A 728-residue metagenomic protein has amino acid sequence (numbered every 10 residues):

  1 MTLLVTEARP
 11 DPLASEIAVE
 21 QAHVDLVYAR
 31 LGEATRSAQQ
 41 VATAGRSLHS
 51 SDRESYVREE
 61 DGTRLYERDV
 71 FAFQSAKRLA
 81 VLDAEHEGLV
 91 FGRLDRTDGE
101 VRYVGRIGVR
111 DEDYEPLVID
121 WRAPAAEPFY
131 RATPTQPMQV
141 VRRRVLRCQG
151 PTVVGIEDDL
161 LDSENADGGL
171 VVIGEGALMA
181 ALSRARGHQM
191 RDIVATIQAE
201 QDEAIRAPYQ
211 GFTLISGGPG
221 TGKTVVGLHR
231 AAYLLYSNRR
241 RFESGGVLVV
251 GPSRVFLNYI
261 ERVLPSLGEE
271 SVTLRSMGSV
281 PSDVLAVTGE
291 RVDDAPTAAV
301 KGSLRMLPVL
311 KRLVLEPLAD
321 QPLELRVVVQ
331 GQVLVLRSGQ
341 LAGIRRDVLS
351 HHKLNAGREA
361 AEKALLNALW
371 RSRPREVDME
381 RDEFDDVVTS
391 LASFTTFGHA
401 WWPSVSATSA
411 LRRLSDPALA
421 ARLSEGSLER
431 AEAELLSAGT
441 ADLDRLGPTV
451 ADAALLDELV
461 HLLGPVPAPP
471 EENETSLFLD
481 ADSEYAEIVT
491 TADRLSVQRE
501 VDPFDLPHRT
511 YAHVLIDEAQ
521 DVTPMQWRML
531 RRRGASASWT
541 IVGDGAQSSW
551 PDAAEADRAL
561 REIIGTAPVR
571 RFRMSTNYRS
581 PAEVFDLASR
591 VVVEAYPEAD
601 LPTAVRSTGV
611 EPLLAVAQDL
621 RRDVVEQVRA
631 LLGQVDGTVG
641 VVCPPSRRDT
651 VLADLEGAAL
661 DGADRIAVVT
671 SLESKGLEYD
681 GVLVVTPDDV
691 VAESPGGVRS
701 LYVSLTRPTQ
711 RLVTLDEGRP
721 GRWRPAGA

Functional and structural regions predicted by a protein language model:
M1-V194, Q198-E203, F478-L479, A728: Extended, charged low-complexity regulatory segments
T2-P10, A14-R46, S50, Q149 (+7 more regions): P-loop NTPase Walker
D25, A29, G88-F91, R191 (+10 more regions): Non-catalytic, well-ordered alpha-helical scaffold segments
A80-H86, R93-R96, Q136-M138, R144-R147 (+8 more regions): A general structural signal for short secondary-structure junctions and capping/turn motifs
R93-D95, G155, L214, T408-A410 (+2 more regions): A structural signal for short, well-ordered beta-strand segments and their strand-loop junctions that often border
R110, L235-L515, D521-M529, A537-S538 (+2 more regions): Alpha-helical nucleic-acid-binding subdomain of P-loop helicases immediately C-terminal to the Walker A/P-loop
Q198, D202-Y209, A232, H399 (+4 more regions): Amphipathic, well-packed alpha-helical segments that form the structural scaffold of globular domains
R240, G245, R254-A298, V460-P467 (+3 more regions): Conserved helicase motor core of SF1/SF2 NTP-dependent helicases
